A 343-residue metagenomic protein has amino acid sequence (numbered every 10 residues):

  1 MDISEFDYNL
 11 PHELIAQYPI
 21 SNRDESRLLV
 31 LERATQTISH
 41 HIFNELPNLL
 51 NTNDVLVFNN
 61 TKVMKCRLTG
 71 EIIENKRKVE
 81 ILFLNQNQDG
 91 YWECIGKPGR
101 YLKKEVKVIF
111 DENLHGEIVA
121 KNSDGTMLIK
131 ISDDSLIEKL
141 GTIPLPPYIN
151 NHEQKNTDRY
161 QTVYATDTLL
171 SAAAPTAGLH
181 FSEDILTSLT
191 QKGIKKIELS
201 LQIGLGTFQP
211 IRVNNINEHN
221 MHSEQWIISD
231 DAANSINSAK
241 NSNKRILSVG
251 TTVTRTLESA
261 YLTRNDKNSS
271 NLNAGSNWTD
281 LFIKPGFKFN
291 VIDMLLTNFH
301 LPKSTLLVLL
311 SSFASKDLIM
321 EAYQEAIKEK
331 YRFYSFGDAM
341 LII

Functional and structural regions predicted by a protein language model:
M1-I343: Surface-exposed, charge/polar-rich loops and edge strands
